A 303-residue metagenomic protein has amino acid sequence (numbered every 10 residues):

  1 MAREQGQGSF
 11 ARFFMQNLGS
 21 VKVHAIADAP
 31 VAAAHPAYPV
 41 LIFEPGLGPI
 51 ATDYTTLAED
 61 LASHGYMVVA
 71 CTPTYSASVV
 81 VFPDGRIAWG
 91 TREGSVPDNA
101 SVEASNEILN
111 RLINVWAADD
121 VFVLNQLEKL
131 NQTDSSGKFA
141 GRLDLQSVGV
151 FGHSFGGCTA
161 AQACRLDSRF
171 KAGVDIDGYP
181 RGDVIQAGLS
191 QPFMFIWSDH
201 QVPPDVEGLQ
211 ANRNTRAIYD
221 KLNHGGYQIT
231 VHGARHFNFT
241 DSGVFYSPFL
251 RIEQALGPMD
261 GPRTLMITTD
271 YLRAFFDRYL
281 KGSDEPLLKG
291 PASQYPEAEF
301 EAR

Functional and structural regions predicted by a protein language model:
M1-A2, P73-G85, Y227-F245: Short, solvent-exposed beta-strand-terminating loops
M1-V40, P258-G261: Domain-level recognition of soluble alpha/beta enzyme cores, biased toward histidine phosphatases/phosphomutases
V23-F43, G48-V80: Short amphipathic alpha-helix adjacent to the substrate-entry channel of hydrolases
A32-A33, K171-H236: The feature captures the conserved acid-bearing segment of alpha/beta-hydrolase catalytic domains
Y75, V80-L145: Alpha/beta-hydrolase active-site loop
S76, V81-A100, I185-A211, P248-L250 (+1 more regions): A catalytic-pocket lid/entrance helix-loop region that shapes and gates access to the active site across common
V123-G188: Primarily recognizes the serine-hydrolase "nucleophile elbow" in alpha/beta-hydrolase and SGNH/GDSL folds
S168, G233-F237, S242-R303: Alpha/beta-hydrolase-fold serine-hydrolase catalytic core, especially in secreted/extracellular enzymes
